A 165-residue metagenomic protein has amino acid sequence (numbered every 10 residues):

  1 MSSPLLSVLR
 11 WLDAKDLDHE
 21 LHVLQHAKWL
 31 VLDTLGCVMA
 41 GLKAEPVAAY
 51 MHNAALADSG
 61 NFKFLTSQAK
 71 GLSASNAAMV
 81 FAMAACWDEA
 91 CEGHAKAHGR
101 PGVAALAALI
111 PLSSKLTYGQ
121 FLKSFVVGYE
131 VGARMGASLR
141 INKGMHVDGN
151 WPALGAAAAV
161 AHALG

Functional and structural regions predicted by a protein language model:
M1-G165: N-terminal core-entry segment
